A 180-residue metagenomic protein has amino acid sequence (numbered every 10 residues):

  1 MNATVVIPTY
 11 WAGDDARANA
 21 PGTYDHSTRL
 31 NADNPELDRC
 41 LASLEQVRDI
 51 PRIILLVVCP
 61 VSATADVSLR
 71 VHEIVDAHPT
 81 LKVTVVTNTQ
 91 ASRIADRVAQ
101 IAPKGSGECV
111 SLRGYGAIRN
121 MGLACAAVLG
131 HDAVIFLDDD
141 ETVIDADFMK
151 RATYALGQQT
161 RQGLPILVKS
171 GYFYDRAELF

Functional and structural regions predicted by a protein language model:
M1-D66: N-proximal low-complexity "stem/linker" segments adjacent to membrane-targeting elements
A3, D132, L167: Conserved acidic residues
A16-N19, T64-L69, I144-F148, L179-F180: A short acidic (Asp/Glu
E45, D49, A127-V128, G157-T160: Residue-level signal for alpha-helix termini/capping positions
V67-C125, L129: Active-site-proximal specificity loops/subdomain of glycosyltransferases
H131-I144: Short beta-strand-to-loop acidic/aromatic patch adjacent to the donor-nucleotide binding site
I144-V168: Conserved donor-nucleotide/metal-binding helix-loop-beta segment in metal-dependent transferases, i.e., the alpha-helix
Q162-F180: Short beta-strand-to-loop element that shapes/binds the nucleotide-sugar donor at the catalytic cleft/hinge
